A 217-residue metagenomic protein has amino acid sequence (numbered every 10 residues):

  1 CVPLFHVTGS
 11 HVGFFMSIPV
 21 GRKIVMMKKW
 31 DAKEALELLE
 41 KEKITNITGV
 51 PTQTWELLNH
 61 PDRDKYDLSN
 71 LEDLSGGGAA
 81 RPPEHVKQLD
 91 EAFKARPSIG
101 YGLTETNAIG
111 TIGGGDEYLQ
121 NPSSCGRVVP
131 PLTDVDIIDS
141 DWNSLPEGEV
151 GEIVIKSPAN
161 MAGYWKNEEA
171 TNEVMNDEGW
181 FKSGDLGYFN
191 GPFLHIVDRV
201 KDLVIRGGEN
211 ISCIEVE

Functional and structural regions predicted by a protein language model:
V2-H6, A79: Conserved AMP-binding
T8-V25, T45: Conserved short alpha-helical elements in the N-terminal third of ANL/AMP-binding
P19-R22, L36, K41-G49, L58-Q120 (+3 more regions): Gly/Ser/Thr-rich phosphate-binding loop
R22-E42, P51-T52, I211-V216: ATP-dependent adenylate-forming carboxylate-activation enzymes
D31, Q53-T54, R81, N160: Alpha-helix capping/helix-boundary segments
W55, K87, S123, E169: Active-site phosphate/pyrophosphate- and oxyanion-stabilizing loops and adjacent acidic/basic residues in soluble
R127, N143-G148, V154-I214: Conserved ATP-binding/catalytic segment of the ANL
